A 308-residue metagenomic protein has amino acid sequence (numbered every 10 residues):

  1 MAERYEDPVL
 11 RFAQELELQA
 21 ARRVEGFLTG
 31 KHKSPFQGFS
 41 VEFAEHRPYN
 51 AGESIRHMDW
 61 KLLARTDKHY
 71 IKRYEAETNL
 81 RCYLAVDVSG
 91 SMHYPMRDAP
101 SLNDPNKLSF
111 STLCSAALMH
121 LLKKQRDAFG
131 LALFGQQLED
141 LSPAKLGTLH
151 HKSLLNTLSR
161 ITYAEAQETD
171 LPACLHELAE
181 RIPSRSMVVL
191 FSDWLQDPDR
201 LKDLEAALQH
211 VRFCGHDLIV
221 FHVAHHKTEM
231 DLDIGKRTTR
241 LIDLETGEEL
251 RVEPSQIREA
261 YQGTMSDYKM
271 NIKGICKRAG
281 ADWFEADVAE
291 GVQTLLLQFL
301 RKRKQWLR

Functional and structural regions predicted by a protein language model:
M1-K145, M187, F191-S192, D199 (+3 more regions): An amphipathic, basic-hydrophobic helix/alpha-beta surface used to engage anionic, phosphate-rich ligands or surfaces
M1-P35, V41-E45, S54, E180-S186 (+1 more regions): Von Willebrand factor type A / integrin I
P95-L102, T162, V252, Q256: Short coil/turn segments at secondary-structure junctions
S109, E165-P172, G263-S266: Conserved phosphate-coordination/catalytic loops
C114, A173-E177, N271: Well-ordered alpha-helical segments embedded in enzymatic catalytic cores
S115-L118, L158, I272: Hydrophobic alpha-helical packing residues
L141-T157, R301: Short, electropositive alpha-helical surface patch
H150-S186, P198, H226-E229: Von Willebrand factor
